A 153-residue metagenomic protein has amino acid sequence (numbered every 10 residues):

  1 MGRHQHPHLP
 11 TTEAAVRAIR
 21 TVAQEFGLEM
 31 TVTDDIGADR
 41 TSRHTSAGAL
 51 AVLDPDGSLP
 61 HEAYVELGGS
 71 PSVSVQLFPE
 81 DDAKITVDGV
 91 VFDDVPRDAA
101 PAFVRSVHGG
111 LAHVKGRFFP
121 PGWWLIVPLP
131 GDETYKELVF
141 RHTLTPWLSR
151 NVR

Functional and structural regions predicted by a protein language model:
M1-L53: N-terminal "first-domain core" detector
M1-P7, T21, D98-R153: Acidic, proline/glycine-rich low-complexity IDRs
E13, E25, E29, D34 (+5 more regions): Glutamate identity and glutamate-enriched acidic tracts
T41-L59, V65, G116-E133: A cross-family detector of function-defining hotspots
L50-D98, T145-R153: Intrinsically disordered, low-complexity regulatory segments enriched in Ser/Thr/Pro and charged residues
